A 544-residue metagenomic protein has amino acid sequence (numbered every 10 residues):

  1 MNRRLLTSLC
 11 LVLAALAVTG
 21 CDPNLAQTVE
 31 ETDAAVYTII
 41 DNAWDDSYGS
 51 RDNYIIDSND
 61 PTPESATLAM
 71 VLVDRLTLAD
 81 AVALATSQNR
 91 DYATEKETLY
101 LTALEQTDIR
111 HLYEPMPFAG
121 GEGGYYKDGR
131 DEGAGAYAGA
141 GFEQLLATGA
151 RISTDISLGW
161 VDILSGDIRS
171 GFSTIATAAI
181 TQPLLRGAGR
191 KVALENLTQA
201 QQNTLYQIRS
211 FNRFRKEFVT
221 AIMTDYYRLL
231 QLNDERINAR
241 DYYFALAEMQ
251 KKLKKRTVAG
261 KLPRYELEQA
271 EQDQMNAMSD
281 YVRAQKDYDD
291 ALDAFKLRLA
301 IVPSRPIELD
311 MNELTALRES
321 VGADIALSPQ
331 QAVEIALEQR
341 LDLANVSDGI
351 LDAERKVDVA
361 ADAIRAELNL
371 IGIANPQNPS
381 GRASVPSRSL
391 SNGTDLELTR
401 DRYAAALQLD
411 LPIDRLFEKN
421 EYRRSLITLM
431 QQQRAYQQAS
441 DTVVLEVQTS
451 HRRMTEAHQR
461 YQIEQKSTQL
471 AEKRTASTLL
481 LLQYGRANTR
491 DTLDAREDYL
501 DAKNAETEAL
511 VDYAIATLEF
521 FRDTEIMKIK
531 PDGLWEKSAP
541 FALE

Functional and structural regions predicted by a protein language model:
A17-G20: C-terminal motif of bacterial Sec signal peptides marking the signal peptidase cleavage site
D22-S50, D293-A323, P329, P376-S387 (+3 more regions): Acidic, low-complexity, intrinsically disordered peripheral segments
N53-L84, Q88: Regulatory alphaC helix of protein kinase catalytic domains
S65-D74, G120-Q182, E313-A326, V357-D362 (+2 more regions): Small/polar, glycine/serine/threonine/aspartate-rich low-complexity segments that form flexible
L84-T94, Y100-P115, G129-R130, G139-S170 (+7 more regions): A glycine-/polar-enriched beta->alpha junction
A85, L185, L262, E266-E271 (+3 more regions): Amphipathic alpha-helical coiled-coil scaffold segments and their short linker/junction regions
E95, L99-I109, F214-D241, E248 (+10 more regions): Amphipathic alpha-helical coiled-coil segments
G124, A134, F172-D280, A284-D293 (+1 more regions): Hydrophobic, small-residue-rich alpha-helical packing segments that form membrane-like cores
